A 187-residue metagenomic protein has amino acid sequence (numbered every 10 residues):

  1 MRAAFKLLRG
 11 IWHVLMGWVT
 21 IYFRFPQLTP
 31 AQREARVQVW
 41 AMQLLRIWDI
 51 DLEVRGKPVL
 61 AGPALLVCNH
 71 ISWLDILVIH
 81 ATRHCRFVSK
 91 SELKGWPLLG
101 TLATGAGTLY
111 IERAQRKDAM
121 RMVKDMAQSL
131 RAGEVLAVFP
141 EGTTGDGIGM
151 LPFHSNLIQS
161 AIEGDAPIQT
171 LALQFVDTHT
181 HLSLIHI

Functional and structural regions predicted by a protein language model:
M1-E53, T101-A106: A transmembrane-helix-recognition feature enriched in membrane-embedded lipid enzymes and envelope glyco-/phospholipid
A4, V37-K90: Conserved H-X4-D acyltransferase segment
D51-G56, I76, D118, P152-N156 (+1 more regions): Soluble, non-transmembrane catalytic domains of enzymes that act on hydrophobic metabolites at membranes
P63-L65, T108, V135-F139, P167: Residue-level preference for the first positions of well-ordered beta-strands
W73-D125: Membrane-embedded segments
K90, I111, F139, L171-L173: Generic beta-sheet signal
L98-T101, Q115, I148-I185: A cross-family acyltransferase "interaction/gating" segment
S129-I158: Catalytic-site beta-strand/loop segments enriched in glycine and acidic/polar residues
